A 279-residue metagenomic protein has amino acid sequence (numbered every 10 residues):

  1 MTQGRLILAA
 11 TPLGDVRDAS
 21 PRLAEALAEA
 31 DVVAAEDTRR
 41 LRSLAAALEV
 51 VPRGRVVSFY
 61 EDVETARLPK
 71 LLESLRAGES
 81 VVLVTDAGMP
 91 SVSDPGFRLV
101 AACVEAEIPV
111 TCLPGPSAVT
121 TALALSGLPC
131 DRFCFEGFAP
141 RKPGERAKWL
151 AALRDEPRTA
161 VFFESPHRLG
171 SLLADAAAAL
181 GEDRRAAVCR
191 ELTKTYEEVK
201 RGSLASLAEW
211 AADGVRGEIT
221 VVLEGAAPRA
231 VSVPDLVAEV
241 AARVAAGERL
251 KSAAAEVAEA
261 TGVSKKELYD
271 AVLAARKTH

Functional and structural regions predicted by a protein language model:
M1-Y60: Glycine-rich, flexible N-terminal cofactor/catalytic loop recognition
T2, R98-E156: Class I SAM-dependent methyltransferase SAM-binding "motif I" and its flanking Rossmann-like core
Q3, E79-S80, T159, F163-H279: A contiguous loop/helix-start segment that scaffolds small-molecule binding in enzyme catalytic cores
A19, Y60-E73: Short, structured surface patches at the beginning of a domain
L27-V33, E107-T111, T159-A160: Short active-site oxyanion
A35, C112-G115, F162, V188: General beta-strand structural signal in soluble alpha/beta enzymes
V57-T65, A139-K142: Conserved helicase motor
L68-S117, T121: Glycine/small-residue-rich loop that forms an oxyanion/phosphate-binding "nest" at active or ligand-binding sites
